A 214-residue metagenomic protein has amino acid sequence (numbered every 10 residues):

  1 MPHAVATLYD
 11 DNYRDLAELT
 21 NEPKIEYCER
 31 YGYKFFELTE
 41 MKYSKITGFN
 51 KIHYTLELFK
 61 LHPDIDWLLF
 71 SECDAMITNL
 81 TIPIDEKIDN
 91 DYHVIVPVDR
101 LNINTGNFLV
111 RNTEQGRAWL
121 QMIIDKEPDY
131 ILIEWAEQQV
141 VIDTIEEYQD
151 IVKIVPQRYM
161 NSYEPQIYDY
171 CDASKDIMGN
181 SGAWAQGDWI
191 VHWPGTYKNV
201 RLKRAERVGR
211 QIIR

Functional and structural regions predicted by a protein language model:
M1, D64-W67, D150-I151, G187: Short coil/turn segments at beta-strand junctions that form active-site/ligand-binding loops
M1-I65, E114: N-terminal anchoring/stem segment of glycosyltransferases
P2, Y92, N104-T105, Q138 (+1 more regions): Short, surface-exposed beta-edge/turn micro-motifs
L8, L38-E40, P97, V155-R158: Conserved beta-strand termini and adjacent loop/short-helix elements that scaffold enzyme active sites in alpha/beta
D10-N12, A75-M76, L101-N102, Q115 (+2 more regions): Short, solvent-exposed loop/turn segments at secondary-structure junctions
K42-Y43, T47-R117, I124: GT-A fold catalytic core of metal-dependent nucleotide-sugar glycosyltransferases, centered on the diacidic
F49-H53, R117-R214: Catalytic core and acceptor-binding pocket of nucleotide-sugar-dependent glycosyltransferases
